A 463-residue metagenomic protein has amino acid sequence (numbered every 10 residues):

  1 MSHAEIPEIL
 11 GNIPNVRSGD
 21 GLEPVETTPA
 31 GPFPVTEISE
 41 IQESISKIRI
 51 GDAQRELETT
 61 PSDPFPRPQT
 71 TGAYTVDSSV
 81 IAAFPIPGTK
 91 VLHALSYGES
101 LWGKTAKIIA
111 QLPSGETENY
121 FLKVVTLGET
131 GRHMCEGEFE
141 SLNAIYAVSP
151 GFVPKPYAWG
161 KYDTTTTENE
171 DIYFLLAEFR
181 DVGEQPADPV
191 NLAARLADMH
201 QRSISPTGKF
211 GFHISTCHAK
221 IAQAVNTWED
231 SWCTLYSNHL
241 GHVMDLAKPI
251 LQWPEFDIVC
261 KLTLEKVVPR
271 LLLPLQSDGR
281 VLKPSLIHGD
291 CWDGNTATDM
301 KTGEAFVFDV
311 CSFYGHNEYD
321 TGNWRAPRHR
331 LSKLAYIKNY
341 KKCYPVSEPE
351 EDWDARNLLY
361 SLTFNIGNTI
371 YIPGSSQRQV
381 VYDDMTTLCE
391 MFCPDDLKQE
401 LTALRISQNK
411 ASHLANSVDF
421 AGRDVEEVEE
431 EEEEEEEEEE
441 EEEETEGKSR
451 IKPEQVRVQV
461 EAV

Functional and structural regions predicted by a protein language model:
I6-I13, L22-V25, F33, I45-I48 (+7 more regions): Hydrophobic/aromatic hotspots within intrinsically disordered, low-complexity regions
I6-I9, I13, G31-A94: Juxta-kinase regulatory segment immediately upstream of eukaryotic protein kinase catalytic domains
S18, L22, T27-S46, I50 (+3 more regions): Ser/Thr-rich, low-complexity intrinsically disordered regulatory regions
D77-F84, K161-T165, I204-H288, D299-T302 (+1 more regions): An alpha-helical support segment within catalytic cores of ATP-dependent transferases
I86-L92, W253-C260, P345-D354: Short, surface-exposed acidic
S96-D230, T234: ATP-binding pocket architecture of kinase catalytic cores
E229-S237, G241, D245, V281-L286 (+7 more regions): Active-site Asp-x-Gly
N368-E439, E443-V463: ATP/Mg2+ or Mg2+-diphosphate-binding catalytic cores that bind nucleotide phosphates or diphosphates via glycine-rich
